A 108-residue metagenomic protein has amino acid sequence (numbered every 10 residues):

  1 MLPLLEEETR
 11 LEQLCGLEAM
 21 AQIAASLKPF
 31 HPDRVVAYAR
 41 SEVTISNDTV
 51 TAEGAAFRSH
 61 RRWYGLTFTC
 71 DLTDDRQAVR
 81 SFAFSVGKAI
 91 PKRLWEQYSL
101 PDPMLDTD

Functional and structural regions predicted by a protein language model:
M1-D108: Mitochondrial intermembrane space
